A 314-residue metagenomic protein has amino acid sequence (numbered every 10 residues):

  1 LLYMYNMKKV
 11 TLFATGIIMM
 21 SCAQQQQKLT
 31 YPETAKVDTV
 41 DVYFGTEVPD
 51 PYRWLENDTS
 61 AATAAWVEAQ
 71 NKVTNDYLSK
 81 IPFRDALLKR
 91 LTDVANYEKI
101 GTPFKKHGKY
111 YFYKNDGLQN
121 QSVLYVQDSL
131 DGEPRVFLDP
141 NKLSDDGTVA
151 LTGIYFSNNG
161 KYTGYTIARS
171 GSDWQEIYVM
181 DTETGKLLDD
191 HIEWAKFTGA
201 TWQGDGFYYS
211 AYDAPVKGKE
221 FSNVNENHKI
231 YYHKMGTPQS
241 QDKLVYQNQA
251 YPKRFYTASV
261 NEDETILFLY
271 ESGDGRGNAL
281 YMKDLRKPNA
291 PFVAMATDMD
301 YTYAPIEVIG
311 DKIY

Functional and structural regions predicted by a protein language model:
L2-V10: Positively charged n-region of N-terminal signal peptides that target proteins for export
F13, C22-Y314: Beta-propeller folds
